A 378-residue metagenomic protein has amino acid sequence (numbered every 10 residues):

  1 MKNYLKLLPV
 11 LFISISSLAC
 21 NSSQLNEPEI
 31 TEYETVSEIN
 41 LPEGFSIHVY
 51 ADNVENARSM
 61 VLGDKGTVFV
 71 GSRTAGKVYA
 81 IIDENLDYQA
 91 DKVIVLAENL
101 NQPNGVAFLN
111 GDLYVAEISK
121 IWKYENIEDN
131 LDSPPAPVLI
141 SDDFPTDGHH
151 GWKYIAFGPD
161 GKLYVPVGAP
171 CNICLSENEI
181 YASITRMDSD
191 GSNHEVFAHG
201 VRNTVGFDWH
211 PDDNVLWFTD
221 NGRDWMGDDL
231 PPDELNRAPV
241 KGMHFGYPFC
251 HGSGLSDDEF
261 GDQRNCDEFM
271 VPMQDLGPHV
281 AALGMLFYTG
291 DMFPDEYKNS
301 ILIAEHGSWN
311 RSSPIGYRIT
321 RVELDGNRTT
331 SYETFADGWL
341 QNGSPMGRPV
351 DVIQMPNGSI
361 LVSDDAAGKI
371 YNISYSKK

Functional and structural regions predicted by a protein language model:
S17-A19: C-terminal motif of bacterial Sec signal peptides marking the signal peptidase cleavage site
Q24-E43, W152, A169-N172, R186-S192 (+7 more regions): Beta-propeller domain segments
V49-V54, I94-L100, I140-D147, V196-G200 (+2 more regions): Surface loop/turn motifs at the tips and blade-to-blade linkers of beta-strand repeat domains
N56, D64, T74, K92 (+10 more regions): Beta-rich catalytic cores
T67-G71, D112-V115, K162-P166, V215-T219 (+2 more regions): Conserved beta-propeller blade signature
L86-K92, L131: Acidic, glycine-anchored loop motifs typical of Ca2+
Q102, A107-L109, S119-G158, P166-A169 (+1 more regions): Asp-box/WD-like beta-propeller blade repeats and closely related beta-sheet repeat scaffolds
